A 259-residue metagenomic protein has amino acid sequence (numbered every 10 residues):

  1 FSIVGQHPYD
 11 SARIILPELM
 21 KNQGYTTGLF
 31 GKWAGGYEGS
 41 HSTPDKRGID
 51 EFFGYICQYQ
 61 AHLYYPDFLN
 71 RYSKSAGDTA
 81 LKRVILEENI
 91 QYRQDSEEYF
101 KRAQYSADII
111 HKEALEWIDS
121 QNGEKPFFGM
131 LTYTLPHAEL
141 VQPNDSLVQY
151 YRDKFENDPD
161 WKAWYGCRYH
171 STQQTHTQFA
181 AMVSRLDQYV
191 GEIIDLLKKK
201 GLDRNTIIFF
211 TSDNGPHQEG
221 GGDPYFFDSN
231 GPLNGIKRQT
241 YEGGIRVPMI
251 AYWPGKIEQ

Functional and structural regions predicted by a protein language model:
F1-G28, E38-G39, P44-E51, A61: Active-site segment of extracytoplasmic enzymes that catalyze sulfate/phosphate-ester chemistry
V4, G35, G39, Q58-Q259: Active-site-proximal cap/lid insertion segments
G28-F30, M130: A structural signal for short, well-ordered beta-strand segments and their strand-loop junctions that often border
F52-F53, I250: Short, well-ordered beta-strand core segments
